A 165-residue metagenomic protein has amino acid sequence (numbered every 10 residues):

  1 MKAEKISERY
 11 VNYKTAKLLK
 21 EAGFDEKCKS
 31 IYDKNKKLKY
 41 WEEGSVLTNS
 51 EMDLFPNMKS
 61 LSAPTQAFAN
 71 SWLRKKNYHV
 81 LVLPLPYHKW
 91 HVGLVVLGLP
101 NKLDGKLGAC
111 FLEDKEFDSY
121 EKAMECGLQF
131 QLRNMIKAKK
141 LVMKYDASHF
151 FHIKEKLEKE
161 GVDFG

Functional and structural regions predicted by a protein language model:
M1-K5, E21: Helix-turn-helix-like N-terminal two-helix hairpins of bacterial/phage DNA-binding regulators
K2, Y13-A16: Short, compositionally biased
K5-S7, K106: Hydrophobic alpha-helical segments with strong N-terminal bias
S7-Y13, S30, Y120, M124 (+1 more regions): Catalytic phosphate/metal-binding cores of nucleic-acid and nucleotide-processing enzymes, i.e., regions that mediate
R9, K20-E21, G165: Flexible low-complexity loop/turn motifs enriched in small/helix-breaking residues
K17, E21, D25, S30 (+5 more regions): N-terminal segment of the canonical double-stranded RNA-binding domain
E158-G165: Short acidic DE-rich linear segments
